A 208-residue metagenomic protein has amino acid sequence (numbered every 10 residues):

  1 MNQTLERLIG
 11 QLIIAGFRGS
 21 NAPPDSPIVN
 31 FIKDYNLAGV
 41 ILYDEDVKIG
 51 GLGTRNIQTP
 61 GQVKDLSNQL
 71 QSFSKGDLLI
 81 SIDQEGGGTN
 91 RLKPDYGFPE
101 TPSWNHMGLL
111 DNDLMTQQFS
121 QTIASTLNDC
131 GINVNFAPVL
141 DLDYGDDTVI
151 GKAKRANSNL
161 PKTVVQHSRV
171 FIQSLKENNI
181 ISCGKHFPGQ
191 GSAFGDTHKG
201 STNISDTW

Functional and structural regions predicted by a protein language model:
M1-P23: Boundary/entry segment of secreted carbohydrate-active catalytic domains
Q3-E6, V29-K33: Short secondary-structure boundary/capping segments within folded domains
I9-G10, L37, K75-D77, N178-I180: Short coil/turn connectors at secondary-structure junctions
P23-V29: Alpha-helical scaffolding within the catalytic cores of extracellular/periplasmic polymer-degrading hydrolases
F31-V164, H186, G191-D206: Enzymes and membrane/adaptor proteins characterized by extended Gly/Ser/Thr/Asp/Glu-rich, aromatic-dotted
Q166-V170, S174-N178, G184: Metal-dependent enolase-superfamily TIM-barrel catalytic cores that perform enediolate-based chemistry
